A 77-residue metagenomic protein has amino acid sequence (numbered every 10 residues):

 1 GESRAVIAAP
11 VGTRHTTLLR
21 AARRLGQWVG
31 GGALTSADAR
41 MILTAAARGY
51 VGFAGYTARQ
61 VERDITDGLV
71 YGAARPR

Functional and structural regions predicted by a protein language model:
G1-R77: Modules that initiate DNA replication and primer synthesis
